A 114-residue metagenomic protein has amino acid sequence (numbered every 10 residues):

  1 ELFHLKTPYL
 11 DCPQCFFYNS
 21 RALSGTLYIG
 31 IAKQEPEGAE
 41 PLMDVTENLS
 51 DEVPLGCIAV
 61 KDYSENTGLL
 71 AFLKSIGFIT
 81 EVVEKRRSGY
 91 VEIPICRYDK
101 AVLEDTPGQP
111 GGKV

Functional and structural regions predicted by a protein language model:
E1, Q14-C15, I76, C96: Short non-domain terminal segments
E1-P8, E84-R86: Short acidic-hydrophobic surface loop/beta-edge motif
L2, Y9, Q14-A32, G38-D44 (+1 more regions): Catalytic phosphate/metal-binding cores of nucleic-acid and nucleotide-processing enzymes, i.e., regions that mediate
L23, Y28, P36, P54 (+3 more regions): Intrinsically disordered, low-complexity segments enriched in small/polar residues
G30-F78: Acidic, aromatic-enriched beta-alpha/helix-loop junctions
D62-P110: Short, compact, well-ordered microdomains
